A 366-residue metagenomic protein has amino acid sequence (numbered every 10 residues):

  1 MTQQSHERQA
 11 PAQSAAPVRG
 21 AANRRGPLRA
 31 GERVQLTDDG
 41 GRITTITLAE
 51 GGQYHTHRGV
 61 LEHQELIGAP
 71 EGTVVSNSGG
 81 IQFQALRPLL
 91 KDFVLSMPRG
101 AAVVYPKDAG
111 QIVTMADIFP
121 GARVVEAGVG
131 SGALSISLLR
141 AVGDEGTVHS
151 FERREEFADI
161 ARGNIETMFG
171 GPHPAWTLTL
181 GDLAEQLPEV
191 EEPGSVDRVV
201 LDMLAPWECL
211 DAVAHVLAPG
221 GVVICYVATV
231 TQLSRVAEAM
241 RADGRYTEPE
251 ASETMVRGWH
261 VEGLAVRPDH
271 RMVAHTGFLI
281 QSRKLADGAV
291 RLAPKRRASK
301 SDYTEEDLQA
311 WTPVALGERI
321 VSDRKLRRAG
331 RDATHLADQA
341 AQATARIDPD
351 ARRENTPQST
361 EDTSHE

Functional and structural regions predicted by a protein language model:
T2-N77, E238-E366: SAM/dcSAM-binding transferase cores
F119-G130: Conserved class I S-adenosyl-L-methionine
A122, G146, G221: Glycine-centered, small-residue-biased loops immediately flanking beta-strands in adenine/cofactor-binding cores
G130, L134-S135, C209: Residues at the N-terminus of the alpha-helix immediately C-terminal to the conserved SAM/SAH-binding loop
L139-R140, W207-G221, A239-R241: A short glycine-rich, Lys/Arg-flanked "PGG" loop and its adjoining helix->strand segment in the class I
R140-T147, Y246: Conserved S-adenosyl-L-methionine
F151-P206: S-adenosyl-L-methionine
G220-A228: Conserved beta-strand signature within the Rossmann-like core of class I S-adenosyl-L-methionine
